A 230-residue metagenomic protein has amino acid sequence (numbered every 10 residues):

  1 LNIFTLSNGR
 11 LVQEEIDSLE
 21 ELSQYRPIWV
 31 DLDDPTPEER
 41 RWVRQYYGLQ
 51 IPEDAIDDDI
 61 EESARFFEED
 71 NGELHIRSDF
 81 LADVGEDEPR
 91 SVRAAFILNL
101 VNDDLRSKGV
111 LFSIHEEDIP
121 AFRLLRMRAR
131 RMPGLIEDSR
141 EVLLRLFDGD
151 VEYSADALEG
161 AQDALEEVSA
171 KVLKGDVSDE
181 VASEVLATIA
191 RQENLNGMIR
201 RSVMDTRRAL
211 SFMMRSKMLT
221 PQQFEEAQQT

Functional and structural regions predicted by a protein language model:
L1-Q229: Peripheral, non-transmembrane regulatory/ligand-interaction domains of membrane transport proteins
